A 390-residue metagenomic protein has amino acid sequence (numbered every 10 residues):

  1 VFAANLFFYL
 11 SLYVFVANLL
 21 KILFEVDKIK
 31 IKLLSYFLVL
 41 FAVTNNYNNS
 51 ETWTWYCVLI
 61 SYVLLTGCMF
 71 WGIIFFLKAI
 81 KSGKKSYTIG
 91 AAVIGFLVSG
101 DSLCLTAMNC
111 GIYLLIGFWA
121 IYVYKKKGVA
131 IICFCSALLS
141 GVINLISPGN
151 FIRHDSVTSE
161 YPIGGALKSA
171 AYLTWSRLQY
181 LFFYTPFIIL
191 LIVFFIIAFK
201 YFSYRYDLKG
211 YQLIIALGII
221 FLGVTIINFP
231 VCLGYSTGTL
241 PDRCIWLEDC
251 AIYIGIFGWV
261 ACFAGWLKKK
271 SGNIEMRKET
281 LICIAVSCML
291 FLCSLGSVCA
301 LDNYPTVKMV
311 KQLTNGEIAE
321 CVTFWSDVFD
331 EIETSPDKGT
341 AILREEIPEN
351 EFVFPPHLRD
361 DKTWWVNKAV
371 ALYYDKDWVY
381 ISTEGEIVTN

Functional and structural regions predicted by a protein language model:
V1-K32, A130, S271-N390: Intrinsically disordered, polar/acidic, low-complexity terminal segments
V1-L6, V14, Y56, G100-C244: Transmembrane catalytic cores of multi-pass membrane glycosyltransferases and polysaccharide-assembly enzymes
F8-L20, T66-I80, G111-W119, L190-A198 (+1 more regions): Transmembrane alpha-helical segments
D27-L34, S82-I89, K125-G128: Membrane-helix interface segments
I31-F41, A92-F96, C133-L138, Y211-T225 (+1 more regions): Transmembrane alpha-helical segments of multi-pass membrane proteins
I31-L77, S102, I226-A261: Membrane-interface micro-motifs in multi-pass membrane enzymes
L77-L97, I131-I132: Short hydrophobic alpha-helices at membrane interfaces in multi-pass membrane enzymes
R205-D207, I254-C288: Cytosolic-side transmembrane helix boundary signature
